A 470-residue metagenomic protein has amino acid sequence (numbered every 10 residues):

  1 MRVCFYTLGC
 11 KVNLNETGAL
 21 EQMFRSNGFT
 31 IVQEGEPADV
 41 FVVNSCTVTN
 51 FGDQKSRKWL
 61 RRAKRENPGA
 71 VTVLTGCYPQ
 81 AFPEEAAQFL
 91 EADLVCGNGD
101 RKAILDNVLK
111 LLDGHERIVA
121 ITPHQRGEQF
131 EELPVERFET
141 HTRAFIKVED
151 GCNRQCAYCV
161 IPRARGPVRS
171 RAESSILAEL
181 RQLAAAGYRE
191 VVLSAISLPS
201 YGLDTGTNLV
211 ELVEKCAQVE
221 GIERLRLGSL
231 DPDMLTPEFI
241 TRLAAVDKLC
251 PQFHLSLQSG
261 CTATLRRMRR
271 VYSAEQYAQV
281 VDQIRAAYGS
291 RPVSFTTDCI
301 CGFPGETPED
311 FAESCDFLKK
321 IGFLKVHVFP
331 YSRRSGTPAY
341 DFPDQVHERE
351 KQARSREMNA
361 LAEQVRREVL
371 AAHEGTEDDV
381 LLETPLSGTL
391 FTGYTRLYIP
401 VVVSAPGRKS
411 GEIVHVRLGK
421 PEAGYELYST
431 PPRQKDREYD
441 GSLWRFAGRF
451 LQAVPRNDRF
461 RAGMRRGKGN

Functional and structural regions predicted by a protein language model:
M1-Y201, E238, F253, A274-G289 (+3 more regions): Proteins enriched for Cys/Gly/acidic motifs involved in redox and nucleic-acid/cofactor modification
T7, S229, L257-S259, L382 (+2 more regions): Flexible glycine-/small-residue-rich
V42, C77, I104, L193 (+7 more regions): Residue-level signal for inorganic ion chemistry
T72-V73, A81, A86, A185-P308 (+1 more regions): Conserved SAM/AdoMet-binding glycine-rich loop
K102, R154, G166, P199 (+4 more regions): Glycine-centered loop/turn positions within well-structured domains that cap or flank conserved ligand/cofactor-binding
E136-R137, T241, A245, L257 (+3 more regions): Replace "in large, NTP-powered and nucleic-acid-processing enzymes" with "in large, NTP-powered factors and other
D341-N470: Terminal RNA-binding accessory module
